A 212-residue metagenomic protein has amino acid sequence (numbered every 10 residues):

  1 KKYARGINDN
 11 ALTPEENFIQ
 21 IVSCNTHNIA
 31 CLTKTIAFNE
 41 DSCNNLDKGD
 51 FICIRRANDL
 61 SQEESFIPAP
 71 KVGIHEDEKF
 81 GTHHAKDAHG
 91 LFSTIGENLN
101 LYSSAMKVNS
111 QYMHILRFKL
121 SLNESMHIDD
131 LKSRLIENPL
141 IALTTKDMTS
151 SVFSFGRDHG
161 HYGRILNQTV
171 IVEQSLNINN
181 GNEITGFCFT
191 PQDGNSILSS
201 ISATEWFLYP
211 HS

Functional and structural regions predicted by a protein language model:
K1-Q62, W206-F207, H211: N-terminal Rossmann-like NAD(P) cofactor-binding subdomain of oxidoreductases, focused on the glycine-rich
A30-A37, A85-H89, D129-K132, I136 (+1 more regions): Predominant activation on well-ordered alpha-helical scaffold segments within soluble catalytic domains
A30-C31, S61-S65, Q174-N177, S196-L198 (+1 more regions): Generic alpha-helix signal with a bias toward terminal, lower-confidence helices and secondary-structure junctions
N45-C188: C-terminal substrate-binding/catalytic lobe of Rossmann-fold NAD(P)-dependent oxidoreductases
G181-S212: Long, low-complexity C-terminal extensions of enzymes
